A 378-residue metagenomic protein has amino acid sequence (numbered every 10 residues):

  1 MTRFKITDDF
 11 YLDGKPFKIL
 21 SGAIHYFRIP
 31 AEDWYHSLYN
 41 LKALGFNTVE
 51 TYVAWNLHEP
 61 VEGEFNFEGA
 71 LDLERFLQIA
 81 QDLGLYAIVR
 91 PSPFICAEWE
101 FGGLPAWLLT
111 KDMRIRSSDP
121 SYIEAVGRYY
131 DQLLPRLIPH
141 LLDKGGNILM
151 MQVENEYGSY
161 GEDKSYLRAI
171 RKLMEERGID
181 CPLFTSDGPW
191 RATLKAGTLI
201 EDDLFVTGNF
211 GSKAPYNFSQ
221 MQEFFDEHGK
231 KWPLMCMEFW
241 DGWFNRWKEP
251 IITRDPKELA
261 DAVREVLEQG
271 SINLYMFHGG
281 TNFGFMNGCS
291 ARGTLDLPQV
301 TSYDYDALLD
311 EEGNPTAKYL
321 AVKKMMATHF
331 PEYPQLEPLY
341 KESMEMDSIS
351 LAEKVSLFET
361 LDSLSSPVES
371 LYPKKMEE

Functional and structural regions predicted by a protein language model:
M1-T48, Q78, D82: N-terminal carbohydrate-binding accessory modules
K15, Y52-L57, V61-E64, G69 (+3 more regions): Aromatic- and acidic-residue-enriched carbohydrate-binding clefts of CAZyme catalytic domains
A23-H25, Y52, E154, H278: Conserved residues at the C-terminal ends of beta-strands
P30, F65, G69, S118-Y122 (+4 more regions): Residue-level preference for long, well-ordered alpha-helices that form the structural scaffold of enzyme catalytic
W34-E100, R171-E176, D180: Aromatic-lined substrate-binding rim segments of carbohydrate-active enzymes
W55-N56, F94-I95, G188, G279-G280 (+1 more regions): Conserved beta-strand edge residues that scaffold enzyme active sites
V89, P93-A125, D131-L274: Substrate-binding/catalytic cleft of secreted carbohydrate-active enzymes, primarily glycoside hydrolases
K111, I123-I138, K144-Q152, D163-L167 (+6 more regions): Carbohydrate-binding surfaces of carbohydrate-active enzymes
